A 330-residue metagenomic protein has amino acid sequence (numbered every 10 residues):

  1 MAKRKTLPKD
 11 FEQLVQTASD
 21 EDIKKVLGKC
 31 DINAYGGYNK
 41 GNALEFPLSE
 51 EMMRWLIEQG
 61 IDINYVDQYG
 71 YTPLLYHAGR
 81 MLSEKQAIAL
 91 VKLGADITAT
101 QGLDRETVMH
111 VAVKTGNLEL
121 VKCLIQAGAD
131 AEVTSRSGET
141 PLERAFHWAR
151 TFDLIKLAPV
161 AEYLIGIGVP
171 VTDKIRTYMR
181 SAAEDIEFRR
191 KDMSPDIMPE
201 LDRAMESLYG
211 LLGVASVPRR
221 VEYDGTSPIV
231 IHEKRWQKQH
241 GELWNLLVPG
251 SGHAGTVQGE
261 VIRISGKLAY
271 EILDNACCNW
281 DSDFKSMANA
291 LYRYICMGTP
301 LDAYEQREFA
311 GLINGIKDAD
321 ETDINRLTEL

Functional and structural regions predicted by a protein language model:
A2-F46, E51-L56, I61: N-terminal segments that cap or nucleate solenoid repeat domains
R4-E12, A34-F46, V66-G79, T100-V108 (+2 more regions): Ankyrin-repeat boundary/"N-cap" motif
A18, L48-E51, M81-L82, G116 (+1 more regions): Ankyrin-repeat intra-repeat helix-capping/turn positions
K24-D31, R54-I63, I88-I97, K122-D130 (+1 more regions): Ankyrin repeat domain, specifically the short helix-to-loop turn at the C-terminus of the second helix of each repeat
S49, L82-Q86, E119, F152-L157: Coil-to-helix interface segments in alpha-helical RNA-associated scaffolds, predominantly tandem hairpin repeats
E84-L90, D96-G102, E106-H110, K114-G116: Eukaryotic tandem repeat interaction scaffolds
G102-T107, V133-L330: Ankyrin repeat (ANK) tandem arrays and their immediately adjacent linkers/low-complexity segments
R105-E139: Internal alpha-helical scaffold/solenoid segments in large eukaryotic proteins
